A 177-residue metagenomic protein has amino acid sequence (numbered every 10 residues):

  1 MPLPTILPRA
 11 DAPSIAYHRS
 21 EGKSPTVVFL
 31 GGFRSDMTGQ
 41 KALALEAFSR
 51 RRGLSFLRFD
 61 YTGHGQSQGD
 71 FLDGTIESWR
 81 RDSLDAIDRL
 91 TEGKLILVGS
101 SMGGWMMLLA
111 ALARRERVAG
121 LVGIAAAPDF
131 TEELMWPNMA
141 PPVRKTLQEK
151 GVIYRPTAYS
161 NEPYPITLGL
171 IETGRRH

Functional and structural regions predicted by a protein language model:
M1-E21: N-terminal cap/lid segment of alpha/beta-hydrolase-fold proteins
S24-G32: Short beta-strand element of the alpha/beta-hydrolase
F33-E46: The serine-hydrolase catalytic nucleophile loop
E46-Q68: Conserved alpha/beta-hydrolase
D73-R89: Alpha/beta-hydrolase active-site loop
T91-S101: Alpha/beta-hydrolase fold nucleophile elbow
G104-R115, L121: Short glycine-enriched nucleophile-adjacent loop and the immediately C-terminal alpha-helix near the catalytic center
R117-H177: The alpha/beta-hydrolase serine catalytic core
